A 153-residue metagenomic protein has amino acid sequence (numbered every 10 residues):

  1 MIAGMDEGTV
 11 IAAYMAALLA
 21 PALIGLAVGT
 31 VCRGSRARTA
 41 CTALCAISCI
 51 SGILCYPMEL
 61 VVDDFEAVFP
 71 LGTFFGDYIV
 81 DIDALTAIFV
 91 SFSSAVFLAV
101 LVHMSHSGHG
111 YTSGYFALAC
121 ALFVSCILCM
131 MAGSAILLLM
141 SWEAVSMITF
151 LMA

Functional and structural regions predicted by a protein language model:
I2-A13, A22-A117: Transmembrane helix-loop-helix hairpins at membrane boundaries of multipass inner-membrane proteins
I2-I24, A132-L151: Alpha-helical transmembrane segments and their immediate interhelical/interface regions in integral membrane proteins
L18-L19, C45-C49, S94-F97, L122-C126 (+1 more regions): Residue-level recognition of pore/gate-forming positions within transmembrane alpha-helices of multi-pass
V28-G34, A117-A153: Alpha-helical multi-pass transmembrane bundles of energy-transducing inner-membrane proteins
